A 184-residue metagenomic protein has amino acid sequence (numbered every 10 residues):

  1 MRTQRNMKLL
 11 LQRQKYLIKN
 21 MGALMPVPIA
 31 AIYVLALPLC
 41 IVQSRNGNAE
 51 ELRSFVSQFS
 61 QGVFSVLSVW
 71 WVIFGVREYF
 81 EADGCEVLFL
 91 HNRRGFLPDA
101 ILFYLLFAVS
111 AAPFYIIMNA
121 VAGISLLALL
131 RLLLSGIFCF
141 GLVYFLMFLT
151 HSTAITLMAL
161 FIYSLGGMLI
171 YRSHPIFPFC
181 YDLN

Functional and structural regions predicted by a protein language model:
M1-A30, L146: Aromatic- and glycine-rich beta-strand/loop motifs that create alpha-glucan
Q4, I41-E51, T150-N184: Terminal transmembrane helical anchor/hairpin motif
M25, S57-F64, L127-G136: Alpha-helical transmembrane segments of polytopic membrane proteins
I32-I41, A108-I117, F161-S173: Aromatic-anchored segments of alpha-helical transmembrane domains
R45, S54-E78: Long, hydrophobic alpha-helical segments
W71-L106: Helix-loop-helix units of permease transmembrane domains in multi-pass membrane transporters, especially ABC
G95-S125: Hydrophobic alpha-helical transmembrane segments that constitute the membrane-spanning cores of multi-pass membrane
A128-I155: Hydrophobic alpha-helical transmembrane segments of polytopic membrane proteins
